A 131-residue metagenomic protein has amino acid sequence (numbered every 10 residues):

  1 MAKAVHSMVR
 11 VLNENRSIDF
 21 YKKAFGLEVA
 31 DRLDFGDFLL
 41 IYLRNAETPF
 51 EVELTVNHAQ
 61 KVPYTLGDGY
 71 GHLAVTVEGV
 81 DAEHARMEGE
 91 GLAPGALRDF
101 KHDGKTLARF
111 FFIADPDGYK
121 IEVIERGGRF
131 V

Functional and structural regions predicted by a protein language model:
M1-I18, Y70-V75, I124-V131: N-terminal beta-strand motif that seeds the catalytic metal site of vicinal oxygen chelate
A2, M8-E51: Core segments of cupin and vicinal oxygen chelate
F20, V80-R86: Short amphipathic alpha-helices within nucleic acid-binding modules
D37, G69, L107: Exposed loop/turn and edge beta-strand positions of beta-sandwich/beta-sheet ligand-binding modules
A46-F50, A59-K61, E78-A82: Short, charged/polar surface micro-motifs in flexible loops or helix N-caps
V75, H84-V131: Vicinal oxygen chelate
